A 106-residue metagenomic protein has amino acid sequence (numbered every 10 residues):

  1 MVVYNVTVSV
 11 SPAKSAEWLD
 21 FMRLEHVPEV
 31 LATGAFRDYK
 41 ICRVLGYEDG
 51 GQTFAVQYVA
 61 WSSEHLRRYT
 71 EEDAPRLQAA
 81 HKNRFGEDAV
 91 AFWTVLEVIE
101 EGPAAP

Functional and structural regions predicted by a protein language model:
V2-S9, A55-V56: Active-site-flanking beta-strand signature of metal-NTP-handling nucleotidyl enzymes and homologous cyclase-like
T7-A13, V44: Short strand-loop junctions, especially beta-strand C-caps/beta-turns that link beta-sheets to coils or alpha-helices
A13-E17, W61-E64: A generic structural signal for alpha-helix starts
K14-K40, Q78-A79: Short amphipathic alpha-helical segments
T33-R37, Q52, V59-V95: An amphipathic, aromatic/His-enriched active-site/gating alpha helix that lines ligand/cofactor pockets
C42, L96: Conserved S-adenosyl-L-methionine
L45-D49: A short beta-turn/loop motif at secondary-structure boundaries
V98-P106: Short, low-order "capping/linker" segments at domain edges
